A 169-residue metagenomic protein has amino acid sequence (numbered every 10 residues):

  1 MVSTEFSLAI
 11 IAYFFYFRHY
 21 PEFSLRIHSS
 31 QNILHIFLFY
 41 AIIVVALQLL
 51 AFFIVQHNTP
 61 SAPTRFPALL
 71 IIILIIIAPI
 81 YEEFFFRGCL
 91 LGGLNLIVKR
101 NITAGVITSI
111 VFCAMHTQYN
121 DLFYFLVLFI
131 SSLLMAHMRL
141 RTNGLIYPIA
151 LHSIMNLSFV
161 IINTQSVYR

Functional and structural regions predicted by a protein language model:
M1, R18-A78, G92, L96 (+1 more regions): Juxtamembrane helix-loop-helix connectors linking adjacent transmembrane helices in multi-pass membrane enzymes
M1-F17: Alpha-helical transmembrane segments in multi-pass membrane proteins
S7-L8, I36-A46, G105-I110: Alpha-helical transmembrane segments
A9, F52, F86-R87: Short amphipathic alpha-helical "recognition" segments used for binding
I10, V44, Q48, S132-A136: Alpha-helical transmembrane segments
F14-E22, F85-R87: Internal transmembrane alpha-helix with an interfacial aromatic "cap," most often the third helix
A68-R169: Transmembrane helix-loop-helix hairpins at the membrane interface of multi-pass integral membrane proteins
